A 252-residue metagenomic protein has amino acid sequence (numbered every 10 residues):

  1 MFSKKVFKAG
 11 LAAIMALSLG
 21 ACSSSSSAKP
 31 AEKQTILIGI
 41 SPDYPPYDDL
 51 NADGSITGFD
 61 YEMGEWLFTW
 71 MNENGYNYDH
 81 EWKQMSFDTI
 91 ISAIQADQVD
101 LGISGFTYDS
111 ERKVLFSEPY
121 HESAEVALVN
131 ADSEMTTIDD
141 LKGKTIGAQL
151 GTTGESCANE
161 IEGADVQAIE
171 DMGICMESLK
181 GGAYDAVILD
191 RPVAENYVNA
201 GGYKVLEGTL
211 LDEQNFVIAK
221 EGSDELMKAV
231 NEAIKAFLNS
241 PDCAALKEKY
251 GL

Functional and structural regions predicted by a protein language model:
S18-A21: C-terminal motif of bacterial Sec signal peptides marking the signal peptidase cleavage site
S24-A28, N77-Y78, S156-I174, G202-L210 (+2 more regions): Ligand-binding clefts/hinges and TM-proximal coupling segments of bilobed small-molecule sensing domains
P30-S104: Extracytoplasmic small-molecule ligand-binding "clamshell" domains of the periplasmic binding protein/Venus flytrap
S41-P42, H121-V129, R191-K235: Periplasmic-binding protein-like
D43-P45, I56-M71, A124-M176, R191-E195: Bilobed "Venus flytrap"/periplasmic-binding protein-like clamshell domains and structurally analogous long
Y61-W70, T145, T152, F216-L252: Extended ligand-binding regions for polar small-molecule ligands
E65, D79-D140, G202-T209: Acidic, polar ligand-binding/catalytic clefts
D79-S92, S133, T153, Q167-G181 (+1 more regions): Short helix-initiation/N-cap motifs at beta->coil->alpha
